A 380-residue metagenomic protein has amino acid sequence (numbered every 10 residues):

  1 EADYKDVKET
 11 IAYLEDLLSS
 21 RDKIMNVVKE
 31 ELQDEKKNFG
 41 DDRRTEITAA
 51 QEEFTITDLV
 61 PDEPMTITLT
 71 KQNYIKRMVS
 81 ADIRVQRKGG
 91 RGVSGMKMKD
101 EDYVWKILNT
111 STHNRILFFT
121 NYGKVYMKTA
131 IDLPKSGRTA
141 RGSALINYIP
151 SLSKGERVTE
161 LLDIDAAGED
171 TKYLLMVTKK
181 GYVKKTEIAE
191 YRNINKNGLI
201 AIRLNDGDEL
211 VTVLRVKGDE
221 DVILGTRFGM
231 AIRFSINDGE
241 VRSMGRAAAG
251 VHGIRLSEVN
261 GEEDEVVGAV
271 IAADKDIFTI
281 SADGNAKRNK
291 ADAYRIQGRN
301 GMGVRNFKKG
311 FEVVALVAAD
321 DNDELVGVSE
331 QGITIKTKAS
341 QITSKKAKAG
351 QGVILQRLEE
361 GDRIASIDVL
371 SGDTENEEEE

Functional and structural regions predicted by a protein language model:
E1-E380: Short, structured "edge-of-domain" segments at secondary-structure transitions
